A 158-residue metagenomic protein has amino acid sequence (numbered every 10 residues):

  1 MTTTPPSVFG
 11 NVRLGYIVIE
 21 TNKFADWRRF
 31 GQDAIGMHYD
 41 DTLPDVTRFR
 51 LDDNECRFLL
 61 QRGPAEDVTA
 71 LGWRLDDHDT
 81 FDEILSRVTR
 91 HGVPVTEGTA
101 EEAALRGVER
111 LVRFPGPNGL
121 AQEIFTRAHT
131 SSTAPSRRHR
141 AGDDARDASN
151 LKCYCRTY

Functional and structural regions predicted by a protein language model:
T2-S7, T89-L151: Vicinal oxygen chelate
F9-C56, R110, Y158: Core segments of cupin and vicinal oxygen chelate
R13-N22, G63-R90, V108-G116, L120 (+1 more regions): Vicinal oxygen chelate
A25, R57, D79-F81, S132: Residue-level signal for secondary-structure boundary sites
G36-T69, D77, L120-A128: Conserved short beta-strand elements that form part of the metal-binding/catalytic scaffold of enzyme active sites
H38, A70-G72, T133-S136: A short, polar/proline- and glycine-enriched secondary-structure boundary/capping micro-motif
D52-N54, R74-L75, R106, D143-A145: Non-heme Fe(II)-dependent double-stranded beta-helix
